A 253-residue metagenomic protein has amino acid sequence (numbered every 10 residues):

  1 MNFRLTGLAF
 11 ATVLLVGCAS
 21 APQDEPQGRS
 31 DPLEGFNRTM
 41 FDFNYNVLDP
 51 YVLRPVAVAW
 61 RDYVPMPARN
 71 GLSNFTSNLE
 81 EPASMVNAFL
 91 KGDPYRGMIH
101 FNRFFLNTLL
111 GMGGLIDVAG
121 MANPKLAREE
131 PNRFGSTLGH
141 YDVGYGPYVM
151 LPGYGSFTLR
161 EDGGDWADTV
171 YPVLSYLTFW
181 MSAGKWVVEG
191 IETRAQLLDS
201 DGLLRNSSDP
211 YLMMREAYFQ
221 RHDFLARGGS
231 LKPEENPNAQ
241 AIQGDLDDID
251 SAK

Functional and structural regions predicted by a protein language model:
M1-G7: Bacterial N-terminal signal peptides that target proteins for export
L15-G17: C-terminal motif of bacterial Sec signal peptides marking the signal peptidase cleavage site
S20, N132, S136-K253: A structured, mid-to-C-terminal "fold-capping" secondary-structure block
E25-Y51: Post-signal peptide N-terminal segment of mature Sec-exported envelope proteins
R54-P67, P124: Membrane interface segments of multi-pass transport proteins and intramembrane proteases
L72-F75: Beta-rich strand-turn-strand
N78-L159: Mid-length scaffold segments of soluble, non-membrane domains
